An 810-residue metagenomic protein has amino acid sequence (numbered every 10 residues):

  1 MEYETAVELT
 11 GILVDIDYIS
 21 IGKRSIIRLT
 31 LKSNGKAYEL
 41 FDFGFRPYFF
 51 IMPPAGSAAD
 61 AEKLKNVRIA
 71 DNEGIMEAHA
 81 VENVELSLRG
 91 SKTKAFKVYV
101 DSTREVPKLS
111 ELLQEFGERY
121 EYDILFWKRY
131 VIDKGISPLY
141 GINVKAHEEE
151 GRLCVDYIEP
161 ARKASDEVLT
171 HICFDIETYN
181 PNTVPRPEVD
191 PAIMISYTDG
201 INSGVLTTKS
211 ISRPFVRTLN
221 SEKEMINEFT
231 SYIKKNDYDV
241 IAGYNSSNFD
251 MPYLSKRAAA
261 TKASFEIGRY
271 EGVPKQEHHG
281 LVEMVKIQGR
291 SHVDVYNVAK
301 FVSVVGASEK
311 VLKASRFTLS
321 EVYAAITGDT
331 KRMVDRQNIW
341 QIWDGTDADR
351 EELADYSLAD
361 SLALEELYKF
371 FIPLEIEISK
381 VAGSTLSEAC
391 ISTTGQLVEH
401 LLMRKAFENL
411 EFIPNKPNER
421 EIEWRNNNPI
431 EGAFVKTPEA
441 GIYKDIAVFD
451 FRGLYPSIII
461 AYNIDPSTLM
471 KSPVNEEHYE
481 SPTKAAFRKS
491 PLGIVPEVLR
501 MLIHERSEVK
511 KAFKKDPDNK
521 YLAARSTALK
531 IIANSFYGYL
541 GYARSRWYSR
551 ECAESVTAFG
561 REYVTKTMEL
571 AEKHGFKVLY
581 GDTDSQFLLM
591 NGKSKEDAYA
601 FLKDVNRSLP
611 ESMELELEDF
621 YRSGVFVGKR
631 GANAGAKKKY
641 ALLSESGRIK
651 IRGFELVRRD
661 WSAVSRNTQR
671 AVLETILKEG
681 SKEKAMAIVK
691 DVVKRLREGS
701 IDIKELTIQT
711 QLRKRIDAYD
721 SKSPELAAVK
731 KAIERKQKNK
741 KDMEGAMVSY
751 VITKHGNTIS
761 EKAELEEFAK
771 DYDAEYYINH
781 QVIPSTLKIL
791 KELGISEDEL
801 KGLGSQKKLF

Functional and structural regions predicted by a protein language model:
M1-T10, I132-N143, W340-G453, S457-I460 (+6 more regions): Common nucleic-acid-contacting/processivity interface regions adjacent to the catalytic cores of nucleic-acid enzymes
M1-V7, S87-E167, A382: N-terminal accessory regions of nucleic-acid-interacting proteins
E2-M76, I158-V240, S255: Conserved RNase H-like, two-metal-ion catalytic cores of nucleic-acid enzymes
A161-V205, A486, G493-R544: Active-site cores of enzymes that catalyze phosphoryl transfer or operate on phosphate-rich substrates
L206, S212-R217, I241, M251 (+1 more regions): Active-site-proximal helix-loop-helix substrate-binding element of RNase H-like nuclease domains
R506, A533, G575-L589: Catalytic palm active-site di-aspartate
Q586-F601: Catalytic palm subdomain of template-directed nucleic-acid polymerases, centered on the conserved carboxylate motif
Y599-N606, P610-F810: C-terminal, non-catalytic extensions of nucleic-acid polymerases
